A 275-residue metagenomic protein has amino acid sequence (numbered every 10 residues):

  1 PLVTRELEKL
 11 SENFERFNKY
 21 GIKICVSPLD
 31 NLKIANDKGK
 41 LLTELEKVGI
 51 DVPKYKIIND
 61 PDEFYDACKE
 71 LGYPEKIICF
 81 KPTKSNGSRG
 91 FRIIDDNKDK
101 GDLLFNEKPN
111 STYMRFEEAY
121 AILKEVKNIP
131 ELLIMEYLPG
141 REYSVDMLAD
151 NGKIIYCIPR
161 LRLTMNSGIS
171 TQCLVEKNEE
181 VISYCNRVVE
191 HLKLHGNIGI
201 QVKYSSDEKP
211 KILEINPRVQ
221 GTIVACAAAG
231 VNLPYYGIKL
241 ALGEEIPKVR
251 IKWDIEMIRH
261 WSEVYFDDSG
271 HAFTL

Functional and structural regions predicted by a protein language model:
P1-N36, G49-K54: A short, GP-enriched loop/loop-strand-helix hinge that lies immediately N-terminal to, or at the N-terminal rim
E8-E12, D66, S144: Phosphate- and divalent-cation-binding pockets in alpha/beta enzyme and binding domains that engage nucleotide-derived
L32-E131, N151: Active-site nucleotide/adenylate-binding loops and adjacent lid/helix of ATP-dependent enzymes
P53, R89, Y143-V145, I200 (+1 more regions): Change "...and in nucleic-acid phosphodiester-cleaving endonucleases..." to "...and in nucleic-acid processing enzymes
K84-S85, Y137-R141, K193-H195: A short catalytic or substrate-binding loop motif that flags glycine-/basic-rich loops and adjacent residues that bind
F105-V188, K203-Y204, K209-K211: Phosphate-binding site of ATP-dependent enzymes
L163-G168, L174-L275: ATP-dependent carboxylate activation and anion-phosphoryl transfer catalytic cores that bind Mg-ATP to form
